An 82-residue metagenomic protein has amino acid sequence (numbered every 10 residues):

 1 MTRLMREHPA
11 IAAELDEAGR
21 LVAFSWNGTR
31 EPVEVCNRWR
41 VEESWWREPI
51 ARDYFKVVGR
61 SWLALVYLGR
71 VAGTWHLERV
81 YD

Functional and structural regions predicted by a protein language model:
M1-D82: Non-catalytic peripheral regions of nucleotide-handling enzymes
